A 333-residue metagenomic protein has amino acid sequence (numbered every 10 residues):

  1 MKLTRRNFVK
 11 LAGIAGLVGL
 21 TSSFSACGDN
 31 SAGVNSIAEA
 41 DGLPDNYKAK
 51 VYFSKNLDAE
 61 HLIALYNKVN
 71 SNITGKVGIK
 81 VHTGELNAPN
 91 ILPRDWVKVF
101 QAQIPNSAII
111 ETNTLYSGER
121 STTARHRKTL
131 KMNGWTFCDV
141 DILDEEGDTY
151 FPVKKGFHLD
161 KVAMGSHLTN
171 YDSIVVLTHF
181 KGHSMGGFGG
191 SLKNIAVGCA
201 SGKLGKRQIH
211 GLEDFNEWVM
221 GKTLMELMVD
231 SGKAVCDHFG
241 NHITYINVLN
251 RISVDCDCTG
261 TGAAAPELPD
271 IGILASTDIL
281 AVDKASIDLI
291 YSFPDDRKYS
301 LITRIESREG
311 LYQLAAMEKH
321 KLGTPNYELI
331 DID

Functional and structural regions predicted by a protein language model:
M1: Flexible coil/turn residues that form the inter-helical turn or adjacent wing/linker of helix-turn-helix
N7-D29: N-terminal export signals
G28-A40: Short, low-complexity, disordered segments immediately C-terminal to signal peptides in bacterial exported proteins
D41-D333: Extended, low-polarity segments enriched in aliphatic/aromatic residues
